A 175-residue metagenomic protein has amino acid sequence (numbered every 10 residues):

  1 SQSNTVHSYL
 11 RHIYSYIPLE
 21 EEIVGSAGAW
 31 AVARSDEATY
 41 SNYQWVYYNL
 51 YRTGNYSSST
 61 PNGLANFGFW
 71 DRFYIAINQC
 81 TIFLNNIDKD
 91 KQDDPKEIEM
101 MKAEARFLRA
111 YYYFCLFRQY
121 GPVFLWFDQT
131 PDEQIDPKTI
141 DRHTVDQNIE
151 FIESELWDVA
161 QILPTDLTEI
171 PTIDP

Functional and structural regions predicted by a protein language model:
S3, H7, R11, S15-E20 (+4 more regions): Conserved, well-structured interaction surfaces
N4, I23-Y43, V123-D128, P164-P175: Short, surface-exposed recognition loops and adjoining beta-strand edges that mediate ligand/DNA contacts, enriched
D128-D136: Short linear capping/connector segments at secondary-structure termini
